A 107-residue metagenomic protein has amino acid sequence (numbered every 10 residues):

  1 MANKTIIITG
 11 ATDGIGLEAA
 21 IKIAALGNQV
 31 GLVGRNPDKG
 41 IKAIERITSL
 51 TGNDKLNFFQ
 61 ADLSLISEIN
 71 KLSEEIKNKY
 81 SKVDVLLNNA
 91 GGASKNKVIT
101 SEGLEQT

Functional and structural regions predicted by a protein language model:
M1-T107: Rossmann-fold NAD(P)H-dependent dehydrogenase/reductase core
